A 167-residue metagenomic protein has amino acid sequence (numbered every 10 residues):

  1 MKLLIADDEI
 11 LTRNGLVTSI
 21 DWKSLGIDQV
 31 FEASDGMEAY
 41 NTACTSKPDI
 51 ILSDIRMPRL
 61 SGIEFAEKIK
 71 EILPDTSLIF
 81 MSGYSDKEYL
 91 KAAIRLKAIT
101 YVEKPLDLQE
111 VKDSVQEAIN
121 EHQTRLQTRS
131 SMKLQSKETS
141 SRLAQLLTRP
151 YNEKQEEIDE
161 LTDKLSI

Functional and structural regions predicted by a protein language model:
D7, D54: Active-site residues of response regulator receiver
I10-F31: Two-component/phosphorelay signaling modules centered on CheY-like receiver
E32-I50: Acidic, metal-coordinating helix/loop segments flanking the phosphotransfer/catalytic sites of two-component signaling
D35-E38, S61-E64, S82: Acidic catalytic/metal-coordinating carboxylates
N41, I63-P74: Short amphipathic alpha-helix used as the core "switch/output" element in two-component signaling
M57: Receiver (REC) domain active-site loop signature in two-component systems and cognate sites in sensor histidine kinases
L106-I167: Interdomain helical linkers/hinges and coiled-coil/dimerization scaffolds that transmit conformational signals
